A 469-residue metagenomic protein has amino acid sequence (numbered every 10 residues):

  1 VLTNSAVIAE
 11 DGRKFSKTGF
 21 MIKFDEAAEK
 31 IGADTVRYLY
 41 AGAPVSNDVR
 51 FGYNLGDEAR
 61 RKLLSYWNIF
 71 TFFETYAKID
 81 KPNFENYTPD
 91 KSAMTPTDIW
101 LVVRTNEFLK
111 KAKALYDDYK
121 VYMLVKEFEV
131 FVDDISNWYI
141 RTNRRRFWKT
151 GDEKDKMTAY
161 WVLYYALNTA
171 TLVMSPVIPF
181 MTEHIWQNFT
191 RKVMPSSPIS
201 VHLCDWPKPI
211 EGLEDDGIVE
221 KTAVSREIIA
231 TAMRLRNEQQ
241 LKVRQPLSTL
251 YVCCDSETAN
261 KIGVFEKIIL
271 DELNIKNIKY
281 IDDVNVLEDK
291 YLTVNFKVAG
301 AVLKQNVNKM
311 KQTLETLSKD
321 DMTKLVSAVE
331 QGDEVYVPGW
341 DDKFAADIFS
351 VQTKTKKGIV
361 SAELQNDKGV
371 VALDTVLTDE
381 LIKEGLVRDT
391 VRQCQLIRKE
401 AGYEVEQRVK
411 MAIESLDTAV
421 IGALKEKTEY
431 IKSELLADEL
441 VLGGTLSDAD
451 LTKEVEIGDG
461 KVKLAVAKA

Functional and structural regions predicted by a protein language model:
T3-K30, N54-A469: Feature 926 captures the class I aminoacyl-tRNA synthetase adenylation module centered on the KMSKS loop
A33-D34, S46: C-terminal catalytic domains of large/alpha subunits in multi-subunit enzymes
Y38-G42: Non-catalytic, structured segments within soluble enzyme domains
N47-L55: Short, solvent-exposed helix-loop connector elements
